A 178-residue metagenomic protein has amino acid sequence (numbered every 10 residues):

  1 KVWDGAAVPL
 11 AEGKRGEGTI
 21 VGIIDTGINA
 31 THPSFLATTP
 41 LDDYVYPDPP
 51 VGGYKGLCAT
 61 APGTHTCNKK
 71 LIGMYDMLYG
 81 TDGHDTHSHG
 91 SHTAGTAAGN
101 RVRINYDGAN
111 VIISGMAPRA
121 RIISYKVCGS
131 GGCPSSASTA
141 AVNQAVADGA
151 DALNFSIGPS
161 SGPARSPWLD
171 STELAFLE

Functional and structural regions predicted by a protein language model:
K1-A7: Short, low-order "capping/linker" segments at domain edges
W3, T19-I20, E178: Secondary-structure boundary/capping motif
V8-S136, D148-D151, G162-A164: Subtilisin-like serine protease catalytic core
G90, A94, T139-V142, L169-E173: Extracytoplasmic/secreted envelope proteins and their assembly/folding machinery, especially bacterial periplasmic
G158-E178: Substrate-binding/specificity loop regions of serine endopeptidase catalytic domains, predominantly subtilases
